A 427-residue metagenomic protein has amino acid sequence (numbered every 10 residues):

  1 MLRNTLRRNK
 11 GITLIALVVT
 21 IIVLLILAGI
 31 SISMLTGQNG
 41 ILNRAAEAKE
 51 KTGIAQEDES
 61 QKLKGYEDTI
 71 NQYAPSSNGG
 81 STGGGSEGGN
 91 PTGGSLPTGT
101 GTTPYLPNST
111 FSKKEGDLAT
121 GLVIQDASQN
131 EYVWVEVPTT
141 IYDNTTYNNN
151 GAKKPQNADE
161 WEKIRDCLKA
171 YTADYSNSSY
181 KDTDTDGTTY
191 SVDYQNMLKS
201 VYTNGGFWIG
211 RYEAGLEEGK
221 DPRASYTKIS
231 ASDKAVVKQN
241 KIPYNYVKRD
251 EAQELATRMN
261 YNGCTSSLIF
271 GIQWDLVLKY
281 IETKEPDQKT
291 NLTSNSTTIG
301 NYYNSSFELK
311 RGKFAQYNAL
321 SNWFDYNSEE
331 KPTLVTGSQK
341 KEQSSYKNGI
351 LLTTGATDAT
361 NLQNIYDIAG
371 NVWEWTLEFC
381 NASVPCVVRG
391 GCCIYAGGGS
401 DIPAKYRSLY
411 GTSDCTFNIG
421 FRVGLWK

Functional and structural regions predicted by a protein language model:
M1-I12: N-terminal leader/signal peptides at the extreme start of proteins
K10-S33: N-terminal single-pass transmembrane signal-anchor helix
M34-E59: Aliphatic-rich helix starts adjacent to a transmembrane/signal segment
S76-T98: Ser/Thr/Gly/Pro-rich low-complexity, disordered linker/stalk segments of secreted and cell-surface proteins
N108-T110, A119-Y190: Extended, Lys/Arg-enriched charged tracts that mediate electrostatic binding to polyanionic substrates
S128, D159-D367: Short aromatic-cysteine micro-motif
P138-I141, Y212-L216, L377-S383, C393-Y395 (+1 more regions): Acidic glycine-/aspartate-rich tracts in secreted/extracellular proteins
V247-D250, E254, T265, I269 (+2 more regions): Disulfide-stabilized, aromatic/cysteine-rich ligand-recognition loop
